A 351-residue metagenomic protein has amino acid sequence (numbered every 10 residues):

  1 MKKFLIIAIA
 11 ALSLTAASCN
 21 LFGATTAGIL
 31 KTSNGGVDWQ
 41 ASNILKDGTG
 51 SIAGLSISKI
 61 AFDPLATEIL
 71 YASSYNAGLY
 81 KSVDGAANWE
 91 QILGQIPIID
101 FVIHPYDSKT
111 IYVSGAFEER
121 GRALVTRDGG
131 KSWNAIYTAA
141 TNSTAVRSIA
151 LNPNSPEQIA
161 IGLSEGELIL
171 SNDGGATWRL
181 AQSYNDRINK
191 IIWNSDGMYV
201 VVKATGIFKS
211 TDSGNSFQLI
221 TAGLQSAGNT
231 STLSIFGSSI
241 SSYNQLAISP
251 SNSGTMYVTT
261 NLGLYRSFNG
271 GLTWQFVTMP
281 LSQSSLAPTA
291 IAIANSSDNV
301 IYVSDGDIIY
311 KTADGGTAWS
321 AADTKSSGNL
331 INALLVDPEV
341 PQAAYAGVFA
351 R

Functional and structural regions predicted by a protein language model:
K2-R351: Extracellular glycan-interacting surfaces
